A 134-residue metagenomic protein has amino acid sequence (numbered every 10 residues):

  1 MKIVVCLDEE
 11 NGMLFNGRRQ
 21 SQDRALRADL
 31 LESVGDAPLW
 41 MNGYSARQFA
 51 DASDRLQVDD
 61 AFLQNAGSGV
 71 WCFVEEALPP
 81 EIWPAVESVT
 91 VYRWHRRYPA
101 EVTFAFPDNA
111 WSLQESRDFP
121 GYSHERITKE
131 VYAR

Functional and structural regions predicted by a protein language model:
M1-R134: Enzymes that bind and transform nitrogen-containing heteroaromatic metabolites
